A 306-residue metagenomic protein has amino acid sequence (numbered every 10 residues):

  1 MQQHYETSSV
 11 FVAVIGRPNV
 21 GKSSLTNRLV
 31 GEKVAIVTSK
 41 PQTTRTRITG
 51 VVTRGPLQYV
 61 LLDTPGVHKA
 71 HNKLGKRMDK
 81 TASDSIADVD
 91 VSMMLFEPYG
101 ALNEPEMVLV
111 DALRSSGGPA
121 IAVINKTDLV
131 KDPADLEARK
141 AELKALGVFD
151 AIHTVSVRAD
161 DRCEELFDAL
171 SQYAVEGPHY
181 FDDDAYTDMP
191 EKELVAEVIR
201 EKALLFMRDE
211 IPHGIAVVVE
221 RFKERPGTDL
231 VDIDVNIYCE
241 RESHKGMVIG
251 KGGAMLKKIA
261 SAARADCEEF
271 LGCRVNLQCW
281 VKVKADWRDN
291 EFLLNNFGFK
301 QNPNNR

Functional and structural regions predicted by a protein language model:
M1-V91, F96: Conserved G1/Walker A P-loop phosphate-binding module
A13, N27, T46, G50 (+13 more regions): Solvent-exposed alpha-helical segments within well-ordered globular domains of core cellular machineries
G21, R162, M255: Conserved glycine(s) of the Walker
E32, V51-G55, A70, S85 (+9 more regions): Conserved, well-folded catalytic cores of nucleic-acid-processing and energy-transducing macromolecular machines
T44, V67-K69, A101-L102, V130-K131 (+1 more regions): Catalytic P-loop NTPase motifs of RecA-like helicase/translocase cores
T53-Q58, R77-I152, K223-G227: Conserved C-terminal guanine-recognition region of P-loop GTPase G domains, centered on the G4
G118-I121, D128-E191: Canonical P-loop GTPase G-domain recognition
E191-R306: P-loop NTP-binding site
